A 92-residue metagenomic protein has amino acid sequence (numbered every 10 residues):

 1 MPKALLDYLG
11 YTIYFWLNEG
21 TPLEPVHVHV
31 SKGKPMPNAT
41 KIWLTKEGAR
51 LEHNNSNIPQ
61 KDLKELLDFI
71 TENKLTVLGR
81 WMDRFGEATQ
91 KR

Functional and structural regions predicted by a protein language model:
M1-V26: Short, charged/polar N-terminal "headpieces" of proteins
A4-L6, E19, G33-P35, A49 (+3 more regions): Residue-level signal for the start and early helices of compact helical domains
D7-G10, T45, E52, K64: Compositionally biased amphipathic helical and low-complexity segments enriched in hydrophobic
G20-Q60: A short, structured beta-strand/loop element
N54-R92: Acidic, low-complexity intrinsically disordered segments
